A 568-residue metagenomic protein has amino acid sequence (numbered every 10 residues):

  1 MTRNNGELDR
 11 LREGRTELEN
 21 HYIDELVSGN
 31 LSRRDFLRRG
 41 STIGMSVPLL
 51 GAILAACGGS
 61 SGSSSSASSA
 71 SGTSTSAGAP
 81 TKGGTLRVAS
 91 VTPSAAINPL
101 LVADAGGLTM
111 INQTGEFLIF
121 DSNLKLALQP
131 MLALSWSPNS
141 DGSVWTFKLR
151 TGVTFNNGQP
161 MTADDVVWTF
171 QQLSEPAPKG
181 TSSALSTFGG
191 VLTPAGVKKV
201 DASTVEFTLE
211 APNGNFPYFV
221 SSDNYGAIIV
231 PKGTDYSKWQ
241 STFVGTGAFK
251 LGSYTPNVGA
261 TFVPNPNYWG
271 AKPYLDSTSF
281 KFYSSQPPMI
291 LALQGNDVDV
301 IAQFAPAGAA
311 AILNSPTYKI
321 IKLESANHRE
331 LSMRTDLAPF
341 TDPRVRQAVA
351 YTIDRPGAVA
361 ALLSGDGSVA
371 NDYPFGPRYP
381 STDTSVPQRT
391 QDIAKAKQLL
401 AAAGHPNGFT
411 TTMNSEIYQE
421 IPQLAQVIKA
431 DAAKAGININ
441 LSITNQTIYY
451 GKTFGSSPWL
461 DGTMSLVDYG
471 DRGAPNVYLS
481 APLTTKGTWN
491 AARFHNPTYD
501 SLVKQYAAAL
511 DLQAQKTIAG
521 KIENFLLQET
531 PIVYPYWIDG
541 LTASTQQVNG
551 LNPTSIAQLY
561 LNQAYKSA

Functional and structural regions predicted by a protein language model:
M1-D35, V47-A55: N-terminal secretory signal peptides
A70, T542-A568: Long beta-strand-rich cores associated with HINT superfamily self-processing modules
A89-S140, Q171, T242-T246: N-terminal lobe/hinge region of extracytoplasmic solute-binding protein
S122-L124, N213, V220-P273, S277 (+1 more regions): Gly/Pro-rich hinge or "lid" segments in bacterial periplasmic/extracellular proteins
K148, S183-V230, S253: Surface-exposed binding/hinge segments that line and control ligand-binding clefts or catalytic entry sites
R150, S237, P266-A311, I417 (+1 more regions): Ligand-site clamp/hinge motif
F249, S368-A402, E420-Q423: Structural transition elements
I439-Y450, V477-Q546, A568: Extracytoplasmic/peripheral linker and loop segments enriched in polar/acidic and small residues with frequent Thr/Pro
